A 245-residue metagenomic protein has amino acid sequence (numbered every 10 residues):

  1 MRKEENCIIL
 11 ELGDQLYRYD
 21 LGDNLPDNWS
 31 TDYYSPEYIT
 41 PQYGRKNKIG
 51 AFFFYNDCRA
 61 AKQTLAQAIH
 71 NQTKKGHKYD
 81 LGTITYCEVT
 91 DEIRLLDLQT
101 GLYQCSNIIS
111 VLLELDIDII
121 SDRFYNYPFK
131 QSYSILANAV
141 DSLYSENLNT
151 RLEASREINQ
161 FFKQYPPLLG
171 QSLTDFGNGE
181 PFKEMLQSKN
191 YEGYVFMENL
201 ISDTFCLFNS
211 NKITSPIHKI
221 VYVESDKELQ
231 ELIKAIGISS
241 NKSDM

Functional and structural regions predicted by a protein language model:
R2-N47, L65, H70-M245: Active-site and NAD+-binding cores of ADP-ribose-processing enzymes
I49-F52: Glycine-rich phosphate-binding loop of ATP-grasp-fold ATP-dependent ligases
F54-L65: GIY-YIG-like beta-to-alpha core
